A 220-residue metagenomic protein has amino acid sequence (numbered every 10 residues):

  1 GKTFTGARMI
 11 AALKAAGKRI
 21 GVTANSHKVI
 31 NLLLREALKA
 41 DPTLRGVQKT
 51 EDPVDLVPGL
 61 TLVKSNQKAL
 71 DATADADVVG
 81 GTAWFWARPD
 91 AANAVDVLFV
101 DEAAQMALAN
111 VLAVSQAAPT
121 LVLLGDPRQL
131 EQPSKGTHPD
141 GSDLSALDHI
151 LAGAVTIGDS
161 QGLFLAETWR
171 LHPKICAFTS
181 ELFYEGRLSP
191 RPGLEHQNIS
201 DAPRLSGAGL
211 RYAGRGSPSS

Functional and structural regions predicted by a protein language model:
G1-T3, K14: C-terminal effector modules of nucleic-acid-centric enzymes and ribosome-associated factors
T5, M9: Hydrophobic positions on the alpha1 helix immediately C-terminal to the Walker A/P-loop
A12-G17, A24-N31, W84-V100, A104-S220: Conserved helicase motor core of SF1/SF2 NTP-dependent helicases
G17-R19, P42-V47, A118: Residues that mark the start of a beta-strand
K28-V57: Conserved helix-turn-beta segment of the N-terminal RecA-like "Helicase ATP-binding" lobe in SF1/SF2 helicases
R45-T50, V79-G81, V97-F99: Short, hydrophobic beta-strand segments that form beta-sheet elements in well-ordered domains
D55-V79: Conserved motor-coupling elements within RecA-like helicase/translocase cores
